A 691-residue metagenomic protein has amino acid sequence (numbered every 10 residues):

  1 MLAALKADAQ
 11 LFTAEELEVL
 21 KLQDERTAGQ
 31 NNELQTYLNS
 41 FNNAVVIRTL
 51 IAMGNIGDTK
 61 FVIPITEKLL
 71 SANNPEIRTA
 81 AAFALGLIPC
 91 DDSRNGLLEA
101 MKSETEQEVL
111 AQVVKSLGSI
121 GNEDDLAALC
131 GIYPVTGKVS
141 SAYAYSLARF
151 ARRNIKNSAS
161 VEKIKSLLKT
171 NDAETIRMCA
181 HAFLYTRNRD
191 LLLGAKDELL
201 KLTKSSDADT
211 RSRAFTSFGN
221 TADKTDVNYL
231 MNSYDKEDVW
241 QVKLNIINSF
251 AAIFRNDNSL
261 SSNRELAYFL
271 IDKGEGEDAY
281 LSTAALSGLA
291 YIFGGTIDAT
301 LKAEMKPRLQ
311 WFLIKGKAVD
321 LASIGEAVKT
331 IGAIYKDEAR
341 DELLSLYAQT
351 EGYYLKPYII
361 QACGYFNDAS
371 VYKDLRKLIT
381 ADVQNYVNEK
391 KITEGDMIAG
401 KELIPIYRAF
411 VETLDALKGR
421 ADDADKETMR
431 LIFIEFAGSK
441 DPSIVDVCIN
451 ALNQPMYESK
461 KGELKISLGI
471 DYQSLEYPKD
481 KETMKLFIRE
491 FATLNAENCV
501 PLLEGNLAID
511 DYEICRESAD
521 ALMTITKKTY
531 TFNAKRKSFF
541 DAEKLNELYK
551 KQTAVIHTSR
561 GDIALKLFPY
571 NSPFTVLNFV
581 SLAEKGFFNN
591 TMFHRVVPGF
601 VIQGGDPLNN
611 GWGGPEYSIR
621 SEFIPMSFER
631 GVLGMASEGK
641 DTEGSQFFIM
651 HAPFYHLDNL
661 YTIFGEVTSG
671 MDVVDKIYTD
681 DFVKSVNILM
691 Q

Functional and structural regions predicted by a protein language model:
M1-F12: Bacterial Sec-dependent N-terminal signal peptides
Q10-A28, A44-D58, E67, E76-C90 (+18 more regions): Structural detector for internal amphipathic alpha-helices that build alpha-solenoid repeat scaffolds
R26-N39, D58-L70, C90-K102, N122-P134 (+11 more regions): Amphipathic alpha-helical scaffolding segments comprising HEAT/armadillo-like alpha-solenoid repeats
N39-N43, N55-V62, S71, L87-C90 (+2 more regions): Short helix-loop boundary/capping segments at the starts of domains
S40, A72, S205, F568: Residue-level recognition of the GNAT/N-acetyltransferase active site
K391-I398, A424, L431, E435 (+3 more regions): Cyclophilin-like peptidyl-prolyl cis-trans isomerases
